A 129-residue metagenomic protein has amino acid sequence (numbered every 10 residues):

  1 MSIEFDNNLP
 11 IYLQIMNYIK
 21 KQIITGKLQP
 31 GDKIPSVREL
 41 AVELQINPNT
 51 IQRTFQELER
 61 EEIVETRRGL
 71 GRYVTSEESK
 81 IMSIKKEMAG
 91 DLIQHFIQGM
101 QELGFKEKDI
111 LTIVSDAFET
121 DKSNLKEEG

Functional and structural regions predicted by a protein language model:
N17-G31: Short, amphipathic alpha-helix enriched in basic
K27-L28, D32, R60-G69, Y73-S76: Beta-hairpin "wing" of winged helix-turn-helix
K33-L44, L58: A short alpha-helical element within helix-turn-helix/winged-helix DNA-binding domains across DNA-binding proteins
E43, E57-I63, L103, T120-D121: Residue cluster at the C-terminal edge of the helix-turn-helix DNA-binding motif
E78-L103: Conserved segment of winged-helix/HTH DNA-binding domains
Q101-G129: C-terminal regulatory/oligomerization modules of transcriptional regulators
